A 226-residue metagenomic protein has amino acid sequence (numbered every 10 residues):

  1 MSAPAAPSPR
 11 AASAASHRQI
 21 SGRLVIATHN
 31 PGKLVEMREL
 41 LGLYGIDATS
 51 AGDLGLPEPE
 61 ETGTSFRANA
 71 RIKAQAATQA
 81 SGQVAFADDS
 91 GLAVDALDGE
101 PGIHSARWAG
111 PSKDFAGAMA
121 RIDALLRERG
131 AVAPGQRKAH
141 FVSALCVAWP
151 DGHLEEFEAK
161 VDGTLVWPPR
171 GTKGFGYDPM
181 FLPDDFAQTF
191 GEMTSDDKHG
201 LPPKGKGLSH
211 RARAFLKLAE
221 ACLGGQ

Functional and structural regions predicted by a protein language model:
M1: Short, surface-exposed beta-strand/loop patches at domain edges that form aromatic-rich interfacial subsites
P4-P9: Compositionally biased, low-complexity flexible segments
R10, A15-V25, G32-T49, D53-Q226: Anionic-ligand binding patches
